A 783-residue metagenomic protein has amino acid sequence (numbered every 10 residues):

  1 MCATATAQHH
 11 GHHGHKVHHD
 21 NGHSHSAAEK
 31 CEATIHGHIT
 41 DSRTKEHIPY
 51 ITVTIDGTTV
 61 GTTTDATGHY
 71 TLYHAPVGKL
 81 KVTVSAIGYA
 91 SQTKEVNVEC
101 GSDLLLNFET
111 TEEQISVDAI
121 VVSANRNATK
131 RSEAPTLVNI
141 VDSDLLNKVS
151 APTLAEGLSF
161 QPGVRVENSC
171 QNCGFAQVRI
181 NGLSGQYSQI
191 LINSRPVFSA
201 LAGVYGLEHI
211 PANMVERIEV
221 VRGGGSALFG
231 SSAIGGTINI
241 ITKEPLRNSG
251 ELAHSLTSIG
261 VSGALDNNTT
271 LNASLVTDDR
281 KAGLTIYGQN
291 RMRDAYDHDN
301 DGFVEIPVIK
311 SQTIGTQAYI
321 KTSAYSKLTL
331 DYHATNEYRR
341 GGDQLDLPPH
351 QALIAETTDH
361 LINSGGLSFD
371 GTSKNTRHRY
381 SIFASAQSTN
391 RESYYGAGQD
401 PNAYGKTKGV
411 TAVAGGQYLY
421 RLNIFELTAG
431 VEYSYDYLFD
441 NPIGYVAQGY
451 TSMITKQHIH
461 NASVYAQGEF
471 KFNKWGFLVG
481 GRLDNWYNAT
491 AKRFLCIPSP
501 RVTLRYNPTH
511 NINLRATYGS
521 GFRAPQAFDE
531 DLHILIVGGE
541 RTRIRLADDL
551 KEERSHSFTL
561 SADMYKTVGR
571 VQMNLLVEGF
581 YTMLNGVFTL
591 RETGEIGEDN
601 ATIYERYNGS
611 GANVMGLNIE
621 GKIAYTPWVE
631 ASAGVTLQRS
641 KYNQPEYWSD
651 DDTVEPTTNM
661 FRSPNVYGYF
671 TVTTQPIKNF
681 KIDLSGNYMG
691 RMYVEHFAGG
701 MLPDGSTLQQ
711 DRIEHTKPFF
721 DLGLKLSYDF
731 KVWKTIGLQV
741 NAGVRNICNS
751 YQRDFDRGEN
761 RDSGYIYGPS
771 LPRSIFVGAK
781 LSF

Functional and structural regions predicted by a protein language model:
Q8, N585-G586, Y688-L702, Y728-F783: C-terminal beta-signal and adjacent terminal beta-strands/loops of Gram-negative outer-membrane beta-barrel proteins
H9-A27, H38-T44, T52-D56, S85-Y89 (+3 more regions): Short, acidic, small-residue-rich periplasmic hinge/interaction motif at the N-terminus of Gram-negative outer-membrane
Y73-H74, R179, R195-R222, K243 (+1 more regions): Short acidic/polar hinge/loop motifs at secondary-structure boundaries that mediate gating or recognition
K130, A155-P196, E216: Extracytoplasmic beta-strand/coil segments of soluble accessory domains associated with Gram-negative outer-membrane
S199-L201, M214-E216, A227-N300, P307-I314: Outer-membrane beta-barrel translocator/receptor signature
R293-T313, Y319-Y380, A386-V410, V537: Flexible loop and strand-edge segments within Gram-negative outer membrane beta-barrel domains
R379-Y395, R515, D549-Y607, N613 (+1 more regions): Membrane-embedded beta-barrel scaffold of Gram-negative outer-membrane proteins
K471-K474, L575, F580-M583, A601-A698: Gram-negative outer-membrane beta-barrel transporters
